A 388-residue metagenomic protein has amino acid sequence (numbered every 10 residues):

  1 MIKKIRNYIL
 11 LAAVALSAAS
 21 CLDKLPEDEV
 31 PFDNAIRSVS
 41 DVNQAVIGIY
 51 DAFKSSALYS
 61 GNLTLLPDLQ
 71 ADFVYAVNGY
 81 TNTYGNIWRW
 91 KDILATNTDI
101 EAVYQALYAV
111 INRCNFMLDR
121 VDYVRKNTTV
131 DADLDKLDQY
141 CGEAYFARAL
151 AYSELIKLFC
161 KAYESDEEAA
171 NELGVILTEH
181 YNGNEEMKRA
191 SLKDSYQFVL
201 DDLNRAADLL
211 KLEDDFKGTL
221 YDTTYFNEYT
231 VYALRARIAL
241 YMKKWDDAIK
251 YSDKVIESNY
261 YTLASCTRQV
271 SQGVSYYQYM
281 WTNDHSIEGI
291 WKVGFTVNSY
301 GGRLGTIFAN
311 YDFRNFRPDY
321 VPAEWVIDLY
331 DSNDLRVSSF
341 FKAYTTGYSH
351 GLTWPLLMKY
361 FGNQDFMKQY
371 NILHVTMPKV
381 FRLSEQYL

Functional and structural regions predicted by a protein language model:
M1-P31: Bacterial Sec-dependent N-terminal signal peptides
S20-A71, S252, G302-L304, N315-R317 (+2 more regions): Membrane-proximal, proline-rich intrinsically disordered regions
F32, I36, S60-V77, D131 (+2 more regions): Short, surface-exposed recognition loops and adjoining beta-strand edges that mediate ligand/DNA contacts, enriched
V46, I111-C114, Y196, L203 (+2 more regions): Inward-facing hydrophobic residues that define packing positions of alpha-helical scaffold repeats
T83-F159, A190, D208-L210, M367-P378 (+1 more regions): Conserved, well-structured interaction surfaces
N127-D135, L158-Q197: Short coil/linker segments at helix-helix boundaries
Y140, A147, E154, N227 (+3 more regions): "A position-specific structural signal for the A-helix of alpha-solenoid helical repeats
I249-M377: Hydrophobic-face positions in mid-chain alpha helices that act as interaction patches
